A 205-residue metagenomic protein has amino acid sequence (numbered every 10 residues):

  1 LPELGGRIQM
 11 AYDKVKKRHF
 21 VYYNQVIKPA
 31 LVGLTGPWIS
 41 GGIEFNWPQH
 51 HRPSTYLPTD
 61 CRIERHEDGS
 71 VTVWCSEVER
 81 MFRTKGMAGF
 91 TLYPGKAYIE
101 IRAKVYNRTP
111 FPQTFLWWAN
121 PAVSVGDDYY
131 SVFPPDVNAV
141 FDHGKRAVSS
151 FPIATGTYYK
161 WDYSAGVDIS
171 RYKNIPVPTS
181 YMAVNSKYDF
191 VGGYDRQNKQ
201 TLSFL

Functional and structural regions predicted by a protein language model:
P2-V21, F111-L116, N120-L205: A contiguous, surface-exposed recognition patch within enzymatic or periplasmic domains that forms
E3-Q49: Solvent-exposed N-terminal domain segments of exported/luminal and surface proteins
R7-Q9, A88, A97-I101, V191: Residue-level detector of short, conserved catalytic/binding motifs and their immediate flanks
A11-Y12, W74-S76, E100-R102, L116: Beta-strand residues in well-ordered beta-sheet regions across diverse protein folds
Q25-L31, S54-R62, G69, R146-S150 (+1 more regions): Short low-complexity stretches enriched in small and charged residues
S40-I99, D127, L205: Extended, loop-rich substrate-binding clefts of extracytoplasmic carbohydrate-active enzymes
Y93, A103, G193-D195: Extracellular and analogous surface-interaction loops
V105-T109: Asparagine-centered strand-capping/turn motif at beta-strand->loop junctions
